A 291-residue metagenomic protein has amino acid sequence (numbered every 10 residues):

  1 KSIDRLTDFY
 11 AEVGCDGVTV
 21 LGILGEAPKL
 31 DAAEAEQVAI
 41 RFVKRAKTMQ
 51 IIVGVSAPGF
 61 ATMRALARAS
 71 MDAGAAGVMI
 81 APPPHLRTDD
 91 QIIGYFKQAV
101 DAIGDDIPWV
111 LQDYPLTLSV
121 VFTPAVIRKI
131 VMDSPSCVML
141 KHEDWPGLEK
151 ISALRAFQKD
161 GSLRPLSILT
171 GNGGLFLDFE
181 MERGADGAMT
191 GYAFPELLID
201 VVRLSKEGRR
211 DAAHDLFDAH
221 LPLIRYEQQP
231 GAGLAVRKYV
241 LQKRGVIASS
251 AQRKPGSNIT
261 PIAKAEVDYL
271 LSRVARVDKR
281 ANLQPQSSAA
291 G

Functional and structural regions predicted by a protein language model:
K1-S119: Active-site beta->alpha loop and helix N-cap motifs at the rims of alpha/beta catalytic domains
I3, A35, A39, M63 (+5 more regions): A general structural signal for well-ordered alpha-helical segments in protein cores
Y10, F42, S70, A99 (+5 more regions): Buried hydrophobic positions in well-ordered alpha/beta secondary-structure cores of metabolic enzymes
V38, Y95, I130, A213-L216 (+1 more regions): A structural signal for short hydrophobic/aromatic patches embedded in well-ordered alpha helices
G104, Y114-P230: Catalytic alpha/beta core domains of metabolic enzymes, predominantly
D178-G291: Structured C-terminal cap/extension of enzyme domains
